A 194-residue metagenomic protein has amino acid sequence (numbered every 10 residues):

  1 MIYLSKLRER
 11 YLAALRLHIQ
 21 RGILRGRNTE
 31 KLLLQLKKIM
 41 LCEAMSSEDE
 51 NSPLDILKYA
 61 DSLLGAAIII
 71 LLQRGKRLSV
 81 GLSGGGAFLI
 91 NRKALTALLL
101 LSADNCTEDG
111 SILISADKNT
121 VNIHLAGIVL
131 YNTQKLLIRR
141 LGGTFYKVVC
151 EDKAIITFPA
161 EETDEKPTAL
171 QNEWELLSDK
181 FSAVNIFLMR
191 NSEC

Functional and structural regions predicted by a protein language model:
M1, S111, N132-C194: Flexible, glycine-/charge-rich segments associated with ATP-binding catalytic modules
I2-R21, R25, L177-N191: Signal-transducing coiled-coil/dimerization helices and immediately adjacent hinge/linker segments that couple sensory
L7, L12-S52: Histidine phosphotransfer helical core of two-component systems
L7-G22, F88-L113, Q134-L141: Conserved ATP-binding N-box helix of the HATPase_c
L34-Q35, D49-K76, L99: Short beta-to-alpha transition helix within the HATPase_c
L54, K58, G85-K93: Conserved catalytic/ATP-binding subdomain
R77-A87: Conserved catalytic submotifs in the C-terminal HATPase_c
S111-A126: Short beta-strand/loop element within the Bergerat-fold HATPase_c
